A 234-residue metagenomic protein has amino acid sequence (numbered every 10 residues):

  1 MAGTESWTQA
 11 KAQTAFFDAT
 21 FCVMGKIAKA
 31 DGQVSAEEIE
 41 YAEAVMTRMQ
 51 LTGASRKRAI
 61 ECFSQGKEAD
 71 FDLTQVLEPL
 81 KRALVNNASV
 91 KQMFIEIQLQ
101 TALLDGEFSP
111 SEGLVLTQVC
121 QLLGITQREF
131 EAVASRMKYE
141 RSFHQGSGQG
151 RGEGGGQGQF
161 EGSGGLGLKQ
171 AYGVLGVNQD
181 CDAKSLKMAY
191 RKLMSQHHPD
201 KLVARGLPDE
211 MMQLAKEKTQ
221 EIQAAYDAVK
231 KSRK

Functional and structural regions predicted by a protein language model:
M1-K26, A36-H197, V203-K234: Small-residue-enriched hydrophobic alpha-helices in membranes
